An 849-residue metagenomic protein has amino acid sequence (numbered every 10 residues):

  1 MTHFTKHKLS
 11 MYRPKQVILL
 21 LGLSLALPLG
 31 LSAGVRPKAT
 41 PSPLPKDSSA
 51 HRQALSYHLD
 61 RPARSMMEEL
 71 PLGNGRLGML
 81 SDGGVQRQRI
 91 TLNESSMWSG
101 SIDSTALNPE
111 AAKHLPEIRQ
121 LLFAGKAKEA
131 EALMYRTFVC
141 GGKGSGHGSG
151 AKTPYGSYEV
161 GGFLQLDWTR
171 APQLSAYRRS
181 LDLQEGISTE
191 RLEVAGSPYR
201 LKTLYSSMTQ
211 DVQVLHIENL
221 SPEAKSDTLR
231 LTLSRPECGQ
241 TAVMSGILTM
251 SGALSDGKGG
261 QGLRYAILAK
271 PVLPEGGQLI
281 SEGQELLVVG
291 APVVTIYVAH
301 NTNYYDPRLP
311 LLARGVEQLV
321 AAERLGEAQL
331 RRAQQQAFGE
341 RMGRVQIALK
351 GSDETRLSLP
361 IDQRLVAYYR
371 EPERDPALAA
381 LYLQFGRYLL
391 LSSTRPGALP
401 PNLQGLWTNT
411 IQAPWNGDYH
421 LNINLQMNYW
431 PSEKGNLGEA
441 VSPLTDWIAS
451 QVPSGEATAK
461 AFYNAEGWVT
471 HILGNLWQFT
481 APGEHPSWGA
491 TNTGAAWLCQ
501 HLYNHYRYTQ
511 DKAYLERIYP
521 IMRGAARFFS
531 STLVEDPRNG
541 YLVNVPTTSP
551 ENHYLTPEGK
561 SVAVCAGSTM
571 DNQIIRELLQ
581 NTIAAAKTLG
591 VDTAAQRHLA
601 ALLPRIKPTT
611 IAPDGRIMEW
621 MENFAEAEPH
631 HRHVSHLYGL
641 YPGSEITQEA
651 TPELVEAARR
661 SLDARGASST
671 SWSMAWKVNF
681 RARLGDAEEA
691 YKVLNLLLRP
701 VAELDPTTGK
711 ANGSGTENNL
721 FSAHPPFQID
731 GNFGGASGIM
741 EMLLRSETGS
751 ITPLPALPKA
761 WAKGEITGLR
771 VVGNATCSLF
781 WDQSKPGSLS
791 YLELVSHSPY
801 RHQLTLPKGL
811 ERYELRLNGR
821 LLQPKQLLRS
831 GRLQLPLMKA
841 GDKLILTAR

Functional and structural regions predicted by a protein language model:
F4-L19: Bacterial N-terminal signal peptides that target proteins for export
L20-G30: Bacterial N-terminal signal peptides
R36-P486, T493, L502-Y506, A526 (+10 more regions): Aromatic-residue-lined binding/catalytic grooves and analogous aromatic/hydrophobic interfacial grooves in multimeric
G150-T169, Q173, I729-S778, D782: Catalytic cores of secreted or luminal carbohydrate-active enzymes
E223, S392-G397, H505-E516, F528-Y541 (+4 more regions): Secondary-structure transition/capping motifs at alpha-helix termini and the adjoining loop/turn into the next element
G405, N409, N544, N552 (+2 more regions): C-terminal catalytic domain of Rieske-type non-heme iron oxygenases
N424, G494-H505, Y514-S531, S673 (+2 more regions): Extended, hydrophobic alpha-helical segments in both membrane/secreted and soluble proteins
G524, F528-A585: Acidic/histidine-rich catalytic neighborhood
